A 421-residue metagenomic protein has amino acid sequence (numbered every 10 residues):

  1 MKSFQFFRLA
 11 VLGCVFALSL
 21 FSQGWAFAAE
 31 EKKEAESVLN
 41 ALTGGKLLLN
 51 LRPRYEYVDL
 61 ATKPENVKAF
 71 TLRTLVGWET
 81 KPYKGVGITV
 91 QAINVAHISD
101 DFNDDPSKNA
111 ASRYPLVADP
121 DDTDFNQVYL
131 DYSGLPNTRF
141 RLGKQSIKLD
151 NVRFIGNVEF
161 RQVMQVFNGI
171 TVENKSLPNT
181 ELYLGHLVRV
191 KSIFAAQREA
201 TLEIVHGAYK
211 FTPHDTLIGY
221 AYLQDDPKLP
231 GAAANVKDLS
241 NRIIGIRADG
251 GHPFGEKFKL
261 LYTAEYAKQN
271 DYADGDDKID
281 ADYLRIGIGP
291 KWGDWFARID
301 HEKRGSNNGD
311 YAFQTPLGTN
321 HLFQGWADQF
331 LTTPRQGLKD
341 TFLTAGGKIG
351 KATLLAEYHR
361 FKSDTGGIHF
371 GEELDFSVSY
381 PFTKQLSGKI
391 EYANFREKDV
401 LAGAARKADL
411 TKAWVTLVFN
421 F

Functional and structural regions predicted by a protein language model:
K2-K84, G293-F296: N-terminal periplasmic/intermembrane-space "pro-region" immediately following the signal or transit peptide
E30-E31, P136-F140, V158-D310, T341-L343 (+4 more regions): Signature for the C-terminal beta-barrel architecture of outer-membrane proteins
G45, D124-N126, V166-N168: Envelope-exposed proteins and targeting segments
N50-R54, G77-Y83, Q91-V95, G143-Q145 (+2 more regions): Acidic/polar N-terminal loop/beta-strand segments that form early-domain functional surfaces
E56-L72, P82-V128, G134, F140 (+8 more regions): Surface-exposed loop and membrane-interface regions of Gram-negative outer-membrane beta-barrel proteins
P120-D124, P334-F342: Alpha-helix-centered segments that form part of catalytic cores
Y311-Q336: Flexible internal linker/loop segments at domain or repeat junctions
L410-F421: Structural signal for terminal/edge beta-strands and the immediately following C-terminal loop/tail that closes
